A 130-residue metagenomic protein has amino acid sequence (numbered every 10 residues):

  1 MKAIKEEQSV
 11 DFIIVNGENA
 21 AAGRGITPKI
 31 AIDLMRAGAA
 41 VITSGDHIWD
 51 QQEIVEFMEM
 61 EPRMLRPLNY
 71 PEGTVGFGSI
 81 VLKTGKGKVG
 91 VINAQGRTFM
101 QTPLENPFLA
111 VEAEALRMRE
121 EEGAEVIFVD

Functional and structural regions predicted by a protein language model:
M1-D130: Acidic, metal/ion-coordinating pockets
